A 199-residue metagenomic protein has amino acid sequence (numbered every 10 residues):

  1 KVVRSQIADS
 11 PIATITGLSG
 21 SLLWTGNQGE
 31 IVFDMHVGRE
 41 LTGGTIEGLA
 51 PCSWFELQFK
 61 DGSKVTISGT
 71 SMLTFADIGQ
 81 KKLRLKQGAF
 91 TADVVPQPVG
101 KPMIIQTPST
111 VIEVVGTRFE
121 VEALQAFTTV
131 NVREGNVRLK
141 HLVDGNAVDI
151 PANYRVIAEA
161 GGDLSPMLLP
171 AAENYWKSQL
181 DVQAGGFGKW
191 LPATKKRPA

Functional and structural regions predicted by a protein language model:
K1-T129, E134-A199: Short acidic/polar, Gly/Pro-enriched loop/turn segments located at secondary-structure boundaries
